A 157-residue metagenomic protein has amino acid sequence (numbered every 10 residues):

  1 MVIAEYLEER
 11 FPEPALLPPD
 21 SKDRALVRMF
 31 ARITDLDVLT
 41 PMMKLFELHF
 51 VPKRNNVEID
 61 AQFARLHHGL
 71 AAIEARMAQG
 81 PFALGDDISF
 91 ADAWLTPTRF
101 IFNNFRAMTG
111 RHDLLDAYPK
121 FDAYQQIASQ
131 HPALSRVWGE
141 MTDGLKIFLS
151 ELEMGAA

Functional and structural regions predicted by a protein language model:
M1-A61, H67-G69, E74, G80-A83 (+1 more regions): GST-like domain detector, emphasizing the conserved glutathione-binding G-site in the N-terminal thioredoxin-like
V27, D92-A93, H131: Short, thiol/selenol-centered motifs that function as redox-active sites or metal-ligating centers
N55-V57, A107-L115: Acidic, serine/threonine/proline-rich low-complexity intrinsically disordered regions
A83-M108, K120-D122: GST superfamily/GST-like fold recognition
D113-A123: Domain-level recognition of soluble alpha/beta enzyme cores, biased toward histidine phosphatases/phosphomutases
H131-P132, R136-V137: A late-sequence structural motif
W138-A157: Acidic/histidine-enriched, glycine/proline-rich intrinsically disordered or flexible terminal extensions
